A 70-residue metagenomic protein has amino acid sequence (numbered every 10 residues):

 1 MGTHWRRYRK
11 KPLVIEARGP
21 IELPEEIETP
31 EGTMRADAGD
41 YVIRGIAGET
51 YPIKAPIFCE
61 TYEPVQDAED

Functional and structural regions predicted by a protein language model:
M1-I46, P56, T61-D70: A motif-centric signal for short, conserved binding hotspots located in accessible loops or intrinsically disordered
T50: Short, mixed charged/polar active-site loops that provide acid/base catalysis or chelate metal/phosphate cofactors
